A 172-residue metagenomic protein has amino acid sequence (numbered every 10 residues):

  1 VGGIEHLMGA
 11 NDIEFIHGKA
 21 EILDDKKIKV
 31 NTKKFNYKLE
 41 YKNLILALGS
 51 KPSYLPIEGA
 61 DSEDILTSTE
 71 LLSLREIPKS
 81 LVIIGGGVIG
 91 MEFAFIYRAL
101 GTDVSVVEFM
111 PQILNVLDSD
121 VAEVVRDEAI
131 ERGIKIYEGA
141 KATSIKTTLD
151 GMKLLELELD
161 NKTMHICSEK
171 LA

Functional and structural regions predicted by a protein language model:
V1, E5, L72-S73, P78-V82 (+1 more regions): Rossmann-like dinucleotide-binding cores of NAD(P)H-dependent redox enzymes
V1-I84, L154-A172: FAD-binding core/adjacent interface of flavoenzyme oxidoreductases
